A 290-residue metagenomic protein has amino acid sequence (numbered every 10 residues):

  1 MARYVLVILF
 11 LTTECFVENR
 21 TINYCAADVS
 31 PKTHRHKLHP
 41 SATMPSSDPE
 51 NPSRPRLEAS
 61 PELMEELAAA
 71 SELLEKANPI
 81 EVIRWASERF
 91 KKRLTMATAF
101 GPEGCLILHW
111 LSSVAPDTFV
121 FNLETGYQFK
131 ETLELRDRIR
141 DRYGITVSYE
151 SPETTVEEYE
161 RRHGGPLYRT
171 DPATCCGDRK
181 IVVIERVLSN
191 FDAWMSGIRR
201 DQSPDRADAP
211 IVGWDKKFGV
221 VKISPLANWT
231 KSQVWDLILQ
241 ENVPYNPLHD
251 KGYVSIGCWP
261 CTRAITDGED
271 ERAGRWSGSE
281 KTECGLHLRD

Functional and structural regions predicted by a protein language model:
A2, T12-T13, T21, A26-A27 (+2 more regions): Ala/Thr-enriched low-complexity intrinsically disordered regions
L6, F10-L11, C15, R35-D290: Nucleotide-activated chemistry modules centered on ATP-dependent adenylation/adenylyltransferase
